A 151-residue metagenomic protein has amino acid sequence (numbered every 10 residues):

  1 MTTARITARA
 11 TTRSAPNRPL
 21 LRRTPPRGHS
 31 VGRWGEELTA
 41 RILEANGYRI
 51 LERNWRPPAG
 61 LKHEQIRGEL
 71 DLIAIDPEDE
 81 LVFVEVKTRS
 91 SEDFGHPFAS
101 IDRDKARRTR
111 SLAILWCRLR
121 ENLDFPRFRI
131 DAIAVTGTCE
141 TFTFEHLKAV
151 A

Functional and structural regions predicted by a protein language model:
T2, T88-T138: Catalytic cores of nucleic-acid endonucleases
T12-P58: Acidic-basic catalytic patches of nuclease active cores, encompassing PD-(D/E)XK and other metal-cofactor nuclease
G32, E36, I66, I101-K105: Short, conserved glycine- and acidic-residue-centered signature motifs in active-site or ligand-binding loops
G60-H63: Mixed-charge, glycine-accented linear interaction segment located at domain edges/termini
G68-L70, F128-I130, F142: Change "...and in nucleic-acid phosphodiester-cleaving endonucleases..." to "...and in nucleic-acid processing enzymes
L70-E92, T109: Conserved catalytic cores of phosphodiester-cleaving nucleases, focusing on short active-site segments
E80-V82, D131, E145: Protein kinase-like catalytic core scaffold
T136-A151: Short, low-complexity, polybasic intrinsically disordered segments
